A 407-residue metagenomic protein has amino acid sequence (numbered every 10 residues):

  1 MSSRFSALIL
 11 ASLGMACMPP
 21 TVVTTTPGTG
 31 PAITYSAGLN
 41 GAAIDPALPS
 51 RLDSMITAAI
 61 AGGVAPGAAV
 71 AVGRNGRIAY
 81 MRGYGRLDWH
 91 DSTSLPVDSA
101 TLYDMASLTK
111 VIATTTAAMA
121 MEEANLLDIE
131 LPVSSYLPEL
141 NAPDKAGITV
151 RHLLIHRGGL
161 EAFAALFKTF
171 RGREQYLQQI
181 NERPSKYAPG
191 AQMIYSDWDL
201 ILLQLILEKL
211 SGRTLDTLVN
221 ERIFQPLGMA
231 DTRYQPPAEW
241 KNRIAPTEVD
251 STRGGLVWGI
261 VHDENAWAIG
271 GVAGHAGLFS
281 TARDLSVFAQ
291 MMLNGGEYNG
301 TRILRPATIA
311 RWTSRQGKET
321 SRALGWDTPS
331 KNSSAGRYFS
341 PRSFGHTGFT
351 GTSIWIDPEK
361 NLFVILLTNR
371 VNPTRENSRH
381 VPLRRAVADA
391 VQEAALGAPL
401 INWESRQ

Functional and structural regions predicted by a protein language model:
M1-A7: Bacterial N-terminal signal peptides that target proteins for export
M15-A16: C-terminal motif of bacterial Sec signal peptides marking the signal peptidase cleavage site
P27-G30, Y84-D88, P143-H346: Short, surface-exposed loop or secondary-structure junction motifs that flank catalytic or metal-binding residues
T29-N40: Acidic/histidine-rich, surface-exposed loop or edge segments in extracytoplasmic proteins
G41-Y103, L126-D128, Q175-Q178, E182 (+1 more regions): Short, conserved catalytic-motif segment at the N-terminal edge
A58-A71, D91-H152, Y187-D199, A273-A276: Short active-site loop at a secondary-structure junction that contains or immediately precedes the catalytic residue(s)
N294, Y298, A307-T308, K318 (+3 more regions): Short, gly/Ser/Thr-rich active-site loops of penicillin-recognizing serine hydrolases
S343, T350-F363: Short, surface-exposed beta-strand/loop micro-motifs that present aromatic residues
